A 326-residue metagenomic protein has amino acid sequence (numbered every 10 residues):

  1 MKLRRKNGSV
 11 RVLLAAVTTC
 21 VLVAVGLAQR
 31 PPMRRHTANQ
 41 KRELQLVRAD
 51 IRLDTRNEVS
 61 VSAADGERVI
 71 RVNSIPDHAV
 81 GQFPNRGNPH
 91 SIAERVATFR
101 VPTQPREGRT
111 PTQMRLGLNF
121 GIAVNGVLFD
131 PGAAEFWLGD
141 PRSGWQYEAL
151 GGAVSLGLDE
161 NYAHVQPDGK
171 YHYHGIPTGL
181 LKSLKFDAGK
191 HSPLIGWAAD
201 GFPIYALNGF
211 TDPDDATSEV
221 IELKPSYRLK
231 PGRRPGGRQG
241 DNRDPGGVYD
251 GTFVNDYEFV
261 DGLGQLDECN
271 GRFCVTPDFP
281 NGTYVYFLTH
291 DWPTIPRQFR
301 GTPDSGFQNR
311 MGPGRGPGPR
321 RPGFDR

Functional and structural regions predicted by a protein language model:
M1-G8: N-terminal secretory signal peptides that target proteins for export/translocation
A15-A24: Bacterial N-terminal signal peptides
Q29-R35, R234, R238, F307-R326: Disordered, low-complexity segments in secreted/periplasmic proteins that are enriched in proline
Q29-S155, D159: Solvent-exposed N-terminal domain segments of exported/luminal and surface proteins
A123-D130, P167-L180, F279-P293: Extracellular/lumenal glycan-associated surfaces
A134, G139, G144-L181, K185 (+1 more regions): Core of folded catalytic or high-affinity ligand/protein-binding domains in predominantly eukaryotic proteins
G189-P203, R297-G323: Short amphipathic alpha-helical linker/capping segments at the junctions of internal repeats and modular domains
D200-F202, L207, T211-G306: Extended, compositionally biased non-globular segments
